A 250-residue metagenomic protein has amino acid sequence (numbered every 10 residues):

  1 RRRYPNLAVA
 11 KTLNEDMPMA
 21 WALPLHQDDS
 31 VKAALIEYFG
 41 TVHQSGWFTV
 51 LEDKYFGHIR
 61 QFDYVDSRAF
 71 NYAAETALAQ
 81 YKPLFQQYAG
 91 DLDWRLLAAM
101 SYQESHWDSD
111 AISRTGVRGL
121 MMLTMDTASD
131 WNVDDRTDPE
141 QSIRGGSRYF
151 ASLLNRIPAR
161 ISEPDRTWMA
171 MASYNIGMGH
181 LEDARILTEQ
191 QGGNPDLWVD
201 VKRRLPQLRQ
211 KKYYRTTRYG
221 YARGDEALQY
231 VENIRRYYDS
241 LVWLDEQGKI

Functional and structural regions predicted by a protein language model:
R1-H26: Ligand-binding "clamshell"
T12, A20-L23, S30-A34, W168-S240: Catalytic and substrate-binding regions of cell-wall glycan-acting enzymes that process beta-1,4-linked
M17-I59, A79, L228-V231, Y237-L244: Extended ligand-binding regions for polar small-molecule ligands
A20-L25, E37, R68-T76, L84-Q87 (+5 more regions): Second-shell loop/turn segments in exported
F56-H106, E140, I157-I161, E246-I250: Export/targeting segments at the very N-terminus of extracytoplasmic proteins
Q61-D66, H106-I112, L153-A159, I176-Q190: Secretory-pathway/luminal and periplasmic proteins that interact with or process carbohydrate-rich
L92-D108, I143-S147, A170-I176, I234: Short, functionally critical alpha-helical segments immediately adjacent to catalytic or ligand/cofactor-binding
D110-D134, E140-S152, Q210, I234: Substrate-binding/active-site groove segments that recognize and process beta-1,4-linked N-acetyl-hexosamine
